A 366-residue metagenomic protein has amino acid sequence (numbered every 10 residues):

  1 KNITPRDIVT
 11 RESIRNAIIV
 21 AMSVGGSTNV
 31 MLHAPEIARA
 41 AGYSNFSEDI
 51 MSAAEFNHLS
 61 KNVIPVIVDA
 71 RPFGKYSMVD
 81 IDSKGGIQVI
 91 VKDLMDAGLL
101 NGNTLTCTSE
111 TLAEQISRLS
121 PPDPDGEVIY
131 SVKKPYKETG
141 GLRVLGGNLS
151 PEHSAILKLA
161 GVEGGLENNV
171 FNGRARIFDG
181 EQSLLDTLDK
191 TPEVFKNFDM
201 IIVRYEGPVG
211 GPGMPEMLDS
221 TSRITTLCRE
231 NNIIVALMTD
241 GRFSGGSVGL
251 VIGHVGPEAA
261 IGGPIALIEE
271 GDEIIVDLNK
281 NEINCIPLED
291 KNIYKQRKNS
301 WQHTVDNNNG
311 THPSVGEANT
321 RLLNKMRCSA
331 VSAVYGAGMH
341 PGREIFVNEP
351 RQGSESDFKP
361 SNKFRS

Functional and structural regions predicted by a protein language model:
K1-I234, M238-E258, G263-S366: Catalytic or ion-coupling anion/metal-binding cores of large enzyme and transporter domains
